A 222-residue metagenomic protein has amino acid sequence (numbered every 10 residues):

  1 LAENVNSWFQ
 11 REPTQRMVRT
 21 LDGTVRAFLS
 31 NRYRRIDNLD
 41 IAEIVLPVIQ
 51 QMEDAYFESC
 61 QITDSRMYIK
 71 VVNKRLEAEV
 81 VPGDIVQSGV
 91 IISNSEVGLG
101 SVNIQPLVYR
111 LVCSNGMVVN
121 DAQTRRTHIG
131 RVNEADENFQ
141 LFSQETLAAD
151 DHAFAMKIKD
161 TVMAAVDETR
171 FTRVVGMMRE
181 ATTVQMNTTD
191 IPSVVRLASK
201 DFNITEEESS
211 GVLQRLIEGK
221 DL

Functional and structural regions predicted by a protein language model:
L1-E3, T63, R75-L222: Intrinsically disordered, low-complexity regions enriched in serine/threonine
L1-I44: Feature for intrinsically disordered/low-complexity regulatory segments and propeptides
Y33, V48-Q51, D151: Generic signature of intrinsically disordered, low-complexity, basic-rich segments and short cationic peptides
I41, S65-M67, V86: Residues at beta-strand starts and edge strands
I41-E53: Hydrophobic, Leu/Ile/Phe/Ala-enriched alpha-helical segments that form helix-helix packing faces
Q50-V81: Ser/Thr-rich, low-complexity intrinsically disordered terminal regions
